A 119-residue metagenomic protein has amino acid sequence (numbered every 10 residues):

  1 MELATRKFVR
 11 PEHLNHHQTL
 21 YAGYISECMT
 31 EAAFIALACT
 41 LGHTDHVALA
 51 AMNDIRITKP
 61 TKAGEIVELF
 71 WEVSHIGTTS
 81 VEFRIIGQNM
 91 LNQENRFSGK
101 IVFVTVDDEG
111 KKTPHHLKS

Functional and structural regions predicted by a protein language model:
M1-A51, V104-S119: Hot-dog-fold acyl-thioester-processing enzymes
L3-A4, K62-A63, S74-S119: HotDog/MaoC-like acyl-thioester-processing domains
P11-H13, N53-K59, N89: Short, well-ordered turn and helix-capping elements at secondary-structure junctions
F34-F70, S74-V81, E94-G99: Hydrophobic beta-strand-centered segment that forms part of the acyl-chain substrate-binding groove
